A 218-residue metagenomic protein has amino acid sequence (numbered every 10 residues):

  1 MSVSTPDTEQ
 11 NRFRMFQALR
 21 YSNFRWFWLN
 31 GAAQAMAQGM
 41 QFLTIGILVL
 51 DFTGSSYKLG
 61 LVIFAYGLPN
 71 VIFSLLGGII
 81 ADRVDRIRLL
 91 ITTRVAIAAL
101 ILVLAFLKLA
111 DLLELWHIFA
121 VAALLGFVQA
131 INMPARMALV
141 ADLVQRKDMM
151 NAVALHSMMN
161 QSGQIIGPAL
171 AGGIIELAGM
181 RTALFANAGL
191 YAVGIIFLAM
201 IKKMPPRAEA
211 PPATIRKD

Functional and structural regions predicted by a protein language model:
S2-D218: Alpha-helical transmembrane-bundle signature of multi-pass membrane transport and export proteins
